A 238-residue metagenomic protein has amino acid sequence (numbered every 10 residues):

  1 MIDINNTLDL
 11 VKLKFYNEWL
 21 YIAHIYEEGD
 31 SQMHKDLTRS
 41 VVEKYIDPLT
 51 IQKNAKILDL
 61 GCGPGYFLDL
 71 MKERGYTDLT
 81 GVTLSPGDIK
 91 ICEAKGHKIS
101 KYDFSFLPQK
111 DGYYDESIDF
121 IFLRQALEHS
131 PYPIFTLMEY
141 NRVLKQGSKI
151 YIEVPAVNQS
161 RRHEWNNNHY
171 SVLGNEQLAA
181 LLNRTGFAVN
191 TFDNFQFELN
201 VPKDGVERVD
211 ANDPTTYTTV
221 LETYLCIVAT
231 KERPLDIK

Functional and structural regions predicted by a protein language model:
M1-E116, F120, L137, E222-L225 (+1 more regions): Conserved N-terminal segment of class I S-adenosyl-L-methionine
F120-P131: A short SAM/SAH-binding and catalytic strip from SAM-dependent methyltransferases
S130-F135, R162: Short N-terminal helix/helix-N-cap motif within the alpha/beta-hydrolase-1
I134-Q146: A short glycine-rich, Lys/Arg-flanked "PGG" loop and its adjoining helix->strand segment in the class I
G147-V154: Conserved beta-strand signature within the Rossmann-like core of class I S-adenosyl-L-methionine
Y151, A180, N190-K238: A C-terminal cap/extension of S-adenosyl-L-methionine-dependent methyltransferases that defines the acceptor-substrate
P155-S160, V172, Q196-F197: Short "lid" loop at the C-terminus of a central beta-strand within the Rossmann-like core of SAM-dependent
R162-Q177: Acceptor-substrate binding/catalytic loop of class I
